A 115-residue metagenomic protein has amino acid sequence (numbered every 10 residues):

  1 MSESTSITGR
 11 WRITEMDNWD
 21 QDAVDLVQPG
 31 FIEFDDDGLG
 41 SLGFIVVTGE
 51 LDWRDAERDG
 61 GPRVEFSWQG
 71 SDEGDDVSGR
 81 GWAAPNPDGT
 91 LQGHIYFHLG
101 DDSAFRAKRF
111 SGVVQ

Functional and structural regions predicted by a protein language model:
S2-T8, R12-M16, D52-A56, D88-T90 (+1 more regions): Edge beta-strand at a domain terminus
T5, R10, Q21-G61: N-terminal glycine/threonine-rich, aromatic-flanked beta-hairpin/loop signature
V27-Q28, V47-E50, D76-R80, Q92 (+1 more regions): Short, surface-exposed coil-to-beta transition loops
G40-F44, V64-D72, G93-Y96: Short beta-strand segments that buttress and anchor functional surface loops
R54-P87: Mid-chain, well-packed structural core segment of small domains
